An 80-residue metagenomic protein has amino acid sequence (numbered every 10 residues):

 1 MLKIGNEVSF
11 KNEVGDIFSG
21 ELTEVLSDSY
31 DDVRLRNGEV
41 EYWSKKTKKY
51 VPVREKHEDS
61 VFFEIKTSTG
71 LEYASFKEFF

Functional and structural regions predicted by a protein language model:
M1-E13, E21: Short coil-to-beta transition motif at edge beta-strands of beta-rich domains
G5, I17, S60: Short coil/loop residues immediately preceding or within conserved phosphate-binding loops of NTP-utilizing enzyme
N6-V8, D31, F63: Residue-level detector of beta-strand structural context in well-folded domains
N12-V14, N37, T69: Acidic/polar residues in short coil/turn loops that connect beta-strands within repeat-based beta-sheet scaffolds
D16-D28: Short beta-strand-centered aromatic/proline hotspots
S29-E39: Short, solvent-exposed secondary-structure boundary/capping segments
V40-F80: Intrinsically disordered, low-complexity, charged/polar segments
